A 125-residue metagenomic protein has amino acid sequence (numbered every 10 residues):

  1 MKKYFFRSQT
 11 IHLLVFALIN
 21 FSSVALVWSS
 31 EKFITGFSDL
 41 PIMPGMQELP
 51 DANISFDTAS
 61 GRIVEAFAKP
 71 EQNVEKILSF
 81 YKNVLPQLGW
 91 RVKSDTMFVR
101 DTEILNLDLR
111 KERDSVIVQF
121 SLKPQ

Functional and structural regions predicted by a protein language model:
M1-K2, I19: Generic cytosolic/nucleocytoplasmic N-terminal low-complexity/intrinsically disordered segments
K2-F6, L26-Q125: An acidic-aromatic pocket/loop used at catalytic or ligand-binding sites
H12-S23: Bacterial N-terminal signal peptides
